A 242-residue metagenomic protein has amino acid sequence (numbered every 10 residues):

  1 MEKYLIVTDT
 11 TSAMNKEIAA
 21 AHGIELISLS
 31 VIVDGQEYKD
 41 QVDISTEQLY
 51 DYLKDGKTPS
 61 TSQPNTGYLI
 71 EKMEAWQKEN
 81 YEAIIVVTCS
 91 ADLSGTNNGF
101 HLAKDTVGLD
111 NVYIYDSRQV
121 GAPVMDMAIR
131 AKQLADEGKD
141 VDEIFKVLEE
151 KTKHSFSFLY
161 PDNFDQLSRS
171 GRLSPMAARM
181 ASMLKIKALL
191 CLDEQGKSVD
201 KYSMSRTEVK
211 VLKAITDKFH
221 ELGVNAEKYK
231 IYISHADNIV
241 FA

Functional and structural regions predicted by a protein language model:
K3, T11-E25, S30, Q36 (+4 more regions): Mixed-charge interfacial surface used for oligomerization/domain docking and macromolecular partner engagement
Y4-P64, Y68: N-terminal glycine-rich anion-binding loop in soluble enzyme alpha/beta folds
I44-Y50, E79, H101-T106: A short glycine/small-residue-enriched secondary-structure motif
D51-K57, M73-W76, K132-L134, Y160-D162: A general structural signal for short secondary-structure boundary/capping elements
G56-K57, Q63-V86, S90, N98-G99 (+2 more regions): Glycine-rich phosphate- or other oxyanion-binding loops that anchor nucleotides, phosphorylated ligands
